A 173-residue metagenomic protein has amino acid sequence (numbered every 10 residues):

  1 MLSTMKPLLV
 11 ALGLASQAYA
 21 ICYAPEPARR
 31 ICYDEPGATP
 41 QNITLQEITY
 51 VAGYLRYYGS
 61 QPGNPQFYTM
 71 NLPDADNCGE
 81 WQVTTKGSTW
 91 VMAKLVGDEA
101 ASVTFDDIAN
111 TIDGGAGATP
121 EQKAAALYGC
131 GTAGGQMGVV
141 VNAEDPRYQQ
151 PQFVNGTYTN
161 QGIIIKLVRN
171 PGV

Functional and structural regions predicted by a protein language model:
M1-C22: Fungal secretory targeting signals
L2-T4, Y54, V168: Intrinsically disordered, low-complexity segments that are common in secreted/host-exposed effector and toxin peptides
Y19-I43, Q82-V173: Extracellular low-complexity, O-glycosylation-prone Ser/Thr/Pro/Gly-rich "stalks" and linkers flanking catalytic
P25-A75: Short, surface-exposed binding/anchoring microloops in extracellular/periplasmic proteins
N64-G87, K94: Predominantly extracellular/secreted and cell-surface proteins with exposed, flexible low-complexity segments
